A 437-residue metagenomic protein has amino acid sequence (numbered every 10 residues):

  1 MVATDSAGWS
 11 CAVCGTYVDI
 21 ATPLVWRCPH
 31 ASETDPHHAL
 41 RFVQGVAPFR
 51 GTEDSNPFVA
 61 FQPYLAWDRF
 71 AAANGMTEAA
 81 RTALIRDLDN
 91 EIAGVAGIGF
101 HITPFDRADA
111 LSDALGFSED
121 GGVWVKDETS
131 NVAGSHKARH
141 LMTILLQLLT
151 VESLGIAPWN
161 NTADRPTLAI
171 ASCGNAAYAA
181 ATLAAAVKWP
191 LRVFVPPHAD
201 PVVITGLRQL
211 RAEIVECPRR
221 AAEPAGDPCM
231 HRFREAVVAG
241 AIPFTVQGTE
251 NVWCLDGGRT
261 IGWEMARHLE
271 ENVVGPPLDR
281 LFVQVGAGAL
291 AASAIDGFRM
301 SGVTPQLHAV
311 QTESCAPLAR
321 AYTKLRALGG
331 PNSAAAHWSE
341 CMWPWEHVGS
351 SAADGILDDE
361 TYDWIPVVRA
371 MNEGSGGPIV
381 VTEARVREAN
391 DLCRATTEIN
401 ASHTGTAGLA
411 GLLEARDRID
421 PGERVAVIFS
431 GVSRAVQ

Functional and structural regions predicted by a protein language model:
A3, A7-I92: N-terminal juxtadomain amphipathic helix that follows a signal peptide/anchor or precedes a small N-terminal auxiliary
A3, G329-A336, E340-A353, A370 (+1 more regions): Phosphate-binding loop/pocket of nucleotide- and phosphate-handling active sites
F70-A157: Positively charged, low-complexity intrinsically disordered leader regions
A138-I144, A169-V187, P201-I204, L255 (+4 more regions): Short glycine/serine/threonine-rich phosphate/pyrophosphate-binding segments that cradle anionic phosphate groups
L154-L183, V187-P196, P276-L290, L307 (+1 more regions): A short, small-residue-rich loop immediately preceding and capping a beta-strand
N161-I170, A176-E223, D227-R234, A319-L325 (+1 more regions): Active-site-proximal loop->helix
R211, R219-V246, M300-N400: Active-site/ligand-binding loops adjacent to catalytic centers
H231-S301, R387-L392: Active-site/ligand-binding-proximal alpha/beta "capping" segment
